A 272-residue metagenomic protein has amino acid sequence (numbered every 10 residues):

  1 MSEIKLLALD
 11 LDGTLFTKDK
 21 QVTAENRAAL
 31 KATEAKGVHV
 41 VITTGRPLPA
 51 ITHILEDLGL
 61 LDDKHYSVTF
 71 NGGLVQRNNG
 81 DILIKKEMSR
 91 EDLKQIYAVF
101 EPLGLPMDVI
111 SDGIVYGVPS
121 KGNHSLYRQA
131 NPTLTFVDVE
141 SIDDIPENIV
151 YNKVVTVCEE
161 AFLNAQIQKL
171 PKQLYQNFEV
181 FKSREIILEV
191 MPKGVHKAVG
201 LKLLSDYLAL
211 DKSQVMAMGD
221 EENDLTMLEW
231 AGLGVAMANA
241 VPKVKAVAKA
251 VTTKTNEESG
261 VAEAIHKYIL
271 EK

Functional and structural regions predicted by a protein language model:
S2-L6, T23, E189-K272: Mg2+-dependent phosphoryl-transfer enzymes with acidic/Ser/Thr/Gly-rich catalytic loops
E3-D19: Asp-based phosphoryl-transfer active-site loop
A24-H124: Active-site phosphate-binding/coordination module
T33, T44, N71, V154 (+3 more regions): Residue-level signal for inorganic ion chemistry
G37-V41, D63-H65, K153, S213-Q214 (+1 more regions): Short active-site oxyanion
V41, V68, D108, F181 (+2 more regions): Structural detector of well-ordered beta-strand residues that form the stable sheet scaffold of enzyme domains
L58, D63, N71, L174-Q176 (+2 more regions): Short, structured coil segments at secondary-structure junctions
V99, L103-M218: Conserved acidic, metal-coordinating active-site core of Asp-based, Mg2+-dependent phosphoryl-transfer enzymes
